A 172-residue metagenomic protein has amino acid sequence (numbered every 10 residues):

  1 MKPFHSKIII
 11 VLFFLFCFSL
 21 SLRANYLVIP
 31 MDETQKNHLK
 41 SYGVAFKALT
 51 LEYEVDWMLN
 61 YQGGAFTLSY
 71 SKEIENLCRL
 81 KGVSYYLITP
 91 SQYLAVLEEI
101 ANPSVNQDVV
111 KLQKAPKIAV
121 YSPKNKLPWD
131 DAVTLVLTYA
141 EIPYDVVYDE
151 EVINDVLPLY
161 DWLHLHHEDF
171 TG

Functional and structural regions predicted by a protein language model:
M1-S6: N-terminal secretory signal peptides that target proteins for export/translocation
I9-S19: Bacterial N-terminal signal peptides
C17-S19, Y53-N60, Q107-K111: Short, flexible, solvent-exposed loop/turn segments with mixed acidic/basic and small polar residues
L20-A24: Sec/Tat signal peptide C-region and signal peptidase I cleavage site
Y26-L27, D32, K36, S69-N76 (+2 more regions): Helical hinge/lid and interdomain linker segments adjacent to catalytic or ligand-binding clefts that mediate domain
K40-R79: N-terminal, post-signal-peptide region of Sec/Tat-exported proteins
K81-K114: Short N-terminal or domain-adjacent regulatory/targeting segments
